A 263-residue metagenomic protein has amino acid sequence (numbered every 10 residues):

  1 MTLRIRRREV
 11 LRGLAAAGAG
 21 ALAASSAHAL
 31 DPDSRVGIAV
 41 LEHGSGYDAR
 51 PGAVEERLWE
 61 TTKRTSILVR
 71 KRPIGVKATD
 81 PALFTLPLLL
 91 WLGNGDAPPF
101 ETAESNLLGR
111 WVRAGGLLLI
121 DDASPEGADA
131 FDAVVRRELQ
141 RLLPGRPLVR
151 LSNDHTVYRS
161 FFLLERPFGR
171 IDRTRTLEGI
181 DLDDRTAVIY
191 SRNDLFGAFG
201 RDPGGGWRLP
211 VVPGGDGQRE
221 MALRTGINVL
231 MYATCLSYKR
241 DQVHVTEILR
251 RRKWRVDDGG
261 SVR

Functional and structural regions predicted by a protein language model:
M1-G18: N-terminal secretory signal peptides and thylakoid transit peptides that target proteins across membranes
A15, Q140-P144, L230, T234 (+1 more regions): Hydrophobic/aromatic-lined pockets within catalytic cores
A17-A27: Hydrophobic h-region of N-terminal signal peptides that target proteins for export in Gram-negative bacteria
S25-L88, G95, L195-F196, L209-R263: Aromatic-Pro/Gly-enriched surface loop or interdomain linker that acts as a lid/target-recognition segment
G37, G46, P51, E56 (+4 more regions): An acidic, glycine-rich "communication" segment
R72-A78, E101-L107, R173-R175: Alpha-helical scaffolding within the catalytic cores of extracellular/periplasmic polymer-degrading hydrolases
L88-D132: Short alpha-beta junction capping motif
